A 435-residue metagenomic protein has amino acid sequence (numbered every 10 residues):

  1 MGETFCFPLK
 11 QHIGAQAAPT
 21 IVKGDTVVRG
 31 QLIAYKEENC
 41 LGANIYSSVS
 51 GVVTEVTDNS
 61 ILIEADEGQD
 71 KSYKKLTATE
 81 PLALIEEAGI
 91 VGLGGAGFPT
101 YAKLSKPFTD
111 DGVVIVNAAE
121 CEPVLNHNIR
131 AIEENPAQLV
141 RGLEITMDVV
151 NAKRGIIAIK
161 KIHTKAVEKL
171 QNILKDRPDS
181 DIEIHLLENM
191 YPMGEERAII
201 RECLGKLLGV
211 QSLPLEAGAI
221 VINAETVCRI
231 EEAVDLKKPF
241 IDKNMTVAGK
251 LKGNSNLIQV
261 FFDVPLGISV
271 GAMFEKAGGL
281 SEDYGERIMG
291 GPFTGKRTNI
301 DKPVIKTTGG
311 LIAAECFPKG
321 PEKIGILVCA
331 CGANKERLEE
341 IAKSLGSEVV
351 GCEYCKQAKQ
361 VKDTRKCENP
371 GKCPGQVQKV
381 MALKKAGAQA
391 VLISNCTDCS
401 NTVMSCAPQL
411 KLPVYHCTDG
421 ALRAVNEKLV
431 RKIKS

Functional and structural regions predicted by a protein language model:
F7, Q11-A15, V27-G30, C40 (+1 more regions): Generic structural motif
I21-V27: Acidic, glycine-anchored pre-beta loop/turn
V27-L41, S60-I63: Short hydrophobic beta/alpha edge segments that flank linear recognition/processing sites
V114-N128, A358-D363: Gly-rich Lys/Arg/Thr-decorated short loops/hinges at beta-loop-alpha junctions or inter-strand turns that position
E133-V150: Histidine-anchored nucleotide/phosphate-binding helix
A137, I162, C352-K434: Cofactor-cradling patches in redox/metallo enzymes
I159-V270, K276-D283, G291: Hydrophobic alpha-helical positions that pack around
I324-E368: Redox- and metal-dependent alpha/beta enzyme cores, enriched for Fe-S-associated oxidoreductases and cofactor-handling
